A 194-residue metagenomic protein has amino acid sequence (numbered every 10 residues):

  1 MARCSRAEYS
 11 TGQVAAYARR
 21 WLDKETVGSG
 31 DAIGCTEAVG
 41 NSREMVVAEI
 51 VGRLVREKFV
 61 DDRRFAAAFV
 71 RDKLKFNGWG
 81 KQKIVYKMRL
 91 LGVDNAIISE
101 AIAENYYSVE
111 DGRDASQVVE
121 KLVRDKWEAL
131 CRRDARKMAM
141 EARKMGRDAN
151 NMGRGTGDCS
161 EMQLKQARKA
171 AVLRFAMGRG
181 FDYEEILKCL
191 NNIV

Functional and structural regions predicted by a protein language model:
M1-V194: An alpha-helical, amphipathic repeat domain used for nucleic-acid recognition, typified by the mTERF helical solenoid
